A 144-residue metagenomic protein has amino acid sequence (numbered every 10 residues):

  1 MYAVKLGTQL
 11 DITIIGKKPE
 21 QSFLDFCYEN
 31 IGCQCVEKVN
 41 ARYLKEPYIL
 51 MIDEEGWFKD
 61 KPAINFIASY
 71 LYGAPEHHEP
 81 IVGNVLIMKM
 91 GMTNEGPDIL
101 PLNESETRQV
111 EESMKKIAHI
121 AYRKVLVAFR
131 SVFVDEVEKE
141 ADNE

Functional and structural regions predicted by a protein language model:
M1-E144: Short beta-rich binding modules
